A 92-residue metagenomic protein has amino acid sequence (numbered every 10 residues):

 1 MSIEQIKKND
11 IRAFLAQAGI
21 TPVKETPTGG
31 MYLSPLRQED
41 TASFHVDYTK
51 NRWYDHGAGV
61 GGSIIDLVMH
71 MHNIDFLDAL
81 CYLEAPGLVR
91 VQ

Functional and structural regions predicted by a protein language model:
M1-Q92: N-terminal structured subdomain of primase-like DNA metabolism proteins
